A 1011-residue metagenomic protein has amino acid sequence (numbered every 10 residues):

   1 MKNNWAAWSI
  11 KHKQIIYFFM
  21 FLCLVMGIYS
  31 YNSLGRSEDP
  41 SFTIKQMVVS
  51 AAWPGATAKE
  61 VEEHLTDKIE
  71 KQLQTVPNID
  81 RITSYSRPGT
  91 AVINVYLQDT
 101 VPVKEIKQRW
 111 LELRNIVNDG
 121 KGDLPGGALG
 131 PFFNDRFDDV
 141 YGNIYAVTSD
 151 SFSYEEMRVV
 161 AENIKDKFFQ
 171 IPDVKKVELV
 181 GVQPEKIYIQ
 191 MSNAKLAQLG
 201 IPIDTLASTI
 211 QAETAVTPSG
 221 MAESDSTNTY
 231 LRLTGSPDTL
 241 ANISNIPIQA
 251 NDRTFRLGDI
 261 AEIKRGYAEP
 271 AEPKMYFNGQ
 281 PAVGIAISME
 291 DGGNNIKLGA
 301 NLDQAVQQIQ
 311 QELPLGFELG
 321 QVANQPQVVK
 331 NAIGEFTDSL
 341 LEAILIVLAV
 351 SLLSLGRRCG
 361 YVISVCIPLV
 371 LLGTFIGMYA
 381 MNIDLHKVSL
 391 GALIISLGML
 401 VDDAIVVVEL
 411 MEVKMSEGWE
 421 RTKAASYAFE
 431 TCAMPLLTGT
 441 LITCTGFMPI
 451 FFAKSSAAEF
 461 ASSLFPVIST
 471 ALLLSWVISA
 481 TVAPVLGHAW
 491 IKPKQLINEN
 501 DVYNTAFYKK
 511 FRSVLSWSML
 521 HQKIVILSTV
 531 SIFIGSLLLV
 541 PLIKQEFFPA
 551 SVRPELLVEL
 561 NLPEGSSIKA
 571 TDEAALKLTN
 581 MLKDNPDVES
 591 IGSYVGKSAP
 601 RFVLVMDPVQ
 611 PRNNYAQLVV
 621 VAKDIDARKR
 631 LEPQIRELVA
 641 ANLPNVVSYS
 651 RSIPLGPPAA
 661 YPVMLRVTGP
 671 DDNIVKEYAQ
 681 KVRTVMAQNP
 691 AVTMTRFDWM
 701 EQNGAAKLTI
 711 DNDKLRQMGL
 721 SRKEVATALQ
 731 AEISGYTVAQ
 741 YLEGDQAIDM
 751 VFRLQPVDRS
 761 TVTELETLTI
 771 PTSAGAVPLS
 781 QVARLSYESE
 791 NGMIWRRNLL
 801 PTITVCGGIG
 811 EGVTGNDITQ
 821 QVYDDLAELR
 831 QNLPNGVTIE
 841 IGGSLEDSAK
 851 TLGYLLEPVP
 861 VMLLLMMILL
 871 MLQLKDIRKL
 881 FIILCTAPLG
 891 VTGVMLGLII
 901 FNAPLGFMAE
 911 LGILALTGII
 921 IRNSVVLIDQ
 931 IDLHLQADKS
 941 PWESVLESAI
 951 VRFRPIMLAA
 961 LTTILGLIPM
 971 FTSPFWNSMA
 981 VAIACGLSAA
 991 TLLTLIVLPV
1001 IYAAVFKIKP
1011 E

Functional and structural regions predicted by a protein language model:
M1-R36, C432, N498-F548, V588 (+1 more regions): Signature of alpha-helical transmembrane segments and their immediate interfacial
W5, E60-D135, A194-A215, S236 (+2 more regions): Solvent-exposed, membrane-proximal periplasmic/extracellular interface segments of envelope transport and secretion
W8, Y17, S50, K121 (+9 more regions): Extracytoplasmic/periplasmic membrane-proximal domains and adjacent transmembrane bundles of envelope biogenesis
Q14-I15, L22-A56, N118-G127, Y379-A380 (+5 more regions): Transmembrane helices with small-residue packing motifs
F18, T57-H64, V101-E112, Y141-A146 (+20 more regions): Solvent-exposed, non-transmembrane alpha-helical starts
Y29-S33, L345-E412, T470, M866-R952 (+4 more regions): Hydrophobic transmembrane alpha-helices and their membrane-interface caps in long multi-pass transport proteins
V322, V329, I333, V408 (+5 more regions): Helix-loop junctions and hydrophobic alpha-helical segments within the transmembrane domains of large membrane
L397-M411, C432-F452, E459-E499, L618 (+4 more regions): Transmembrane alpha-helices and their membrane-interface boundaries in multi-pass membrane transporters and channels
